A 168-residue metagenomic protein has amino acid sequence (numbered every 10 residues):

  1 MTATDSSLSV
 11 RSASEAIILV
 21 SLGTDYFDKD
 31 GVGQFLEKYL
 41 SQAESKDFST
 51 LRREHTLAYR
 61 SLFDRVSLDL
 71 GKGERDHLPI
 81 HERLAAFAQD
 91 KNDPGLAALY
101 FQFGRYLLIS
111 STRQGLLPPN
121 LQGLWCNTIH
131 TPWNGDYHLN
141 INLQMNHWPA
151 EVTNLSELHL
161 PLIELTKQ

Functional and structural regions predicted by a protein language model:
M1-Y137, L155-Q168: Acidic/polar, glycine-enriched structural segments that form the non-catalytic walls/loops of the carbohydrate-binding
I141-E151: Well-ordered alpha-helical segments within folded domains of soluble proteins
